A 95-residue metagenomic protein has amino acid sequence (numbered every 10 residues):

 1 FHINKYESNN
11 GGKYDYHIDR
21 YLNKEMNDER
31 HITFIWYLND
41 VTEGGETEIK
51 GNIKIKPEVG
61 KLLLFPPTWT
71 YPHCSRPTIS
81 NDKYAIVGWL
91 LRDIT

Functional and structural regions predicted by a protein language model:
H2-N4, H17, I35, E48 (+1 more regions): Residues in well-ordered beta-strands of folded domains
I3-S8, L22-E43, L90: Short, conserved beta-strand element in jelly-roll/cupin
S8-G12, P67-W69: Short, charged helix-to-loop "capping" segments that act as catalytic/coupling loops
G11-Y14, G44: Short acidic/glycine-rich loop or secondary-structure boundary segments that cap or lie
K13-Y21: Histidine-centered catalytic micro-motifs
D28-R30, V41-T95: Catalytic core of Fe(II)/2-oxoglutarate
